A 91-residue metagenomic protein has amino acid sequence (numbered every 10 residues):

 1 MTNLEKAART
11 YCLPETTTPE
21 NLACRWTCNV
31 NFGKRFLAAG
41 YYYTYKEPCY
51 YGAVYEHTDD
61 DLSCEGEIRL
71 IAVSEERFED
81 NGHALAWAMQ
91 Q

Functional and structural regions predicted by a protein language model:
M1, K6, E47, R77-F78: Intrinsic-disorder-associated interaction segments
M1-F36: Negatively charged, low-complexity tracts enriched in Asp/Glu with abundant Ser/Thr
E5-K6, N21, F36-L37, Y51 (+3 more regions): N-terminal cationic amphipathic segment used for targeting or macromolecule association
R9, T18, G33, T58 (+3 more regions): Terminal low-complexity, poorly structured segments
R9-T10, R25, G40-Y41, V54-Y55 (+3 more regions): Short stretches within intrinsically disordered, low-complexity N-terminal or propeptide regions
E15-T16, N31-G33, G40-Y41, I68 (+1 more regions): Alpha-helical interaction segments
A38-I71: Short aromatic-glycine-(Arg/Gly/Cys) micro-motifs in beta-strand/loop hairpins
S63-I71, E76-Q91: A short, charged, amphipathic alpha-helix used as a generic interaction element across diverse proteins
